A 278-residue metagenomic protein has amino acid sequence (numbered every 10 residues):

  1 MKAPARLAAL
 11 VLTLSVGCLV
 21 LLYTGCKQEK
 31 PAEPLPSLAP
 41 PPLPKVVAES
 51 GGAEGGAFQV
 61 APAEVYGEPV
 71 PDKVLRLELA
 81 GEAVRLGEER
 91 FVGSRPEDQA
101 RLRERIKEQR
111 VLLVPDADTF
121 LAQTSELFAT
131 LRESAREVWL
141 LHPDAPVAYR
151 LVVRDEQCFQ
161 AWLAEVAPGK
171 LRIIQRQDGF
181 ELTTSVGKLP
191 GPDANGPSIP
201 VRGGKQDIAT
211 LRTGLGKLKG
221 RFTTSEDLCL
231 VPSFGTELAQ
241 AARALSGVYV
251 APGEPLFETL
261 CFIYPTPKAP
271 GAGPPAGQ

Functional and structural regions predicted by a protein language model:
M1-S15: Bacterial N-terminal signal peptides that target proteins for export
L22-G25: C-terminal motif of bacterial Sec signal peptides marking the signal peptidase cleavage site
K27-Q278: Long, low-hydrophobicity, acidic/polar, solvent-exposed interaction domains
